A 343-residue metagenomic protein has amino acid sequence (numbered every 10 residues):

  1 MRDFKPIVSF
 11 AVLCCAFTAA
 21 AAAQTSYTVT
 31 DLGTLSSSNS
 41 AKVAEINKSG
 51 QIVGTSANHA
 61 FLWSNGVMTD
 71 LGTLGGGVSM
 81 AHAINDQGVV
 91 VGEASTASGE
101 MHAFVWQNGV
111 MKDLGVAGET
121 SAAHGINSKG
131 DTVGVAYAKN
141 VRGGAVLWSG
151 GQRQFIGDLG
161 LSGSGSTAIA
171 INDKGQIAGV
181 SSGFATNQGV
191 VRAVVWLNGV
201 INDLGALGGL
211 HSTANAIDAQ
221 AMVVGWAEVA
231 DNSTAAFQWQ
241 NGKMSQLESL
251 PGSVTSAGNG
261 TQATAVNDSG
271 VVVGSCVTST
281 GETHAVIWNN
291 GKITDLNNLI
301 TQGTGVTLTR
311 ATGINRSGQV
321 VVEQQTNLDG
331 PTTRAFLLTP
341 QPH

Functional and structural regions predicted by a protein language model:
R2-F10, C14-C15, A19-H343: Residue-level hotspots at or immediately adjacent to binding/recognition sites across diverse folds
